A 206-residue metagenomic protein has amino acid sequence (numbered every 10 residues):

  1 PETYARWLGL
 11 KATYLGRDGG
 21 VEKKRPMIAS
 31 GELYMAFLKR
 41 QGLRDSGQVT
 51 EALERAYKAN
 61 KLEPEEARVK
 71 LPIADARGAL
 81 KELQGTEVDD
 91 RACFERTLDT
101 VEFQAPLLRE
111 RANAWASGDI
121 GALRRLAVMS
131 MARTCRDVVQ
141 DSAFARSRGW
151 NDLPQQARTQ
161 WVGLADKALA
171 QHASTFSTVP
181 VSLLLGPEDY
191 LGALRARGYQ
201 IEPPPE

Functional and structural regions predicted by a protein language model:
P1-G149: Structured, acidic catalytic/metal-binding patches in enzyme active sites
S147-E206: C-terminal soluble interaction/assembly domains
